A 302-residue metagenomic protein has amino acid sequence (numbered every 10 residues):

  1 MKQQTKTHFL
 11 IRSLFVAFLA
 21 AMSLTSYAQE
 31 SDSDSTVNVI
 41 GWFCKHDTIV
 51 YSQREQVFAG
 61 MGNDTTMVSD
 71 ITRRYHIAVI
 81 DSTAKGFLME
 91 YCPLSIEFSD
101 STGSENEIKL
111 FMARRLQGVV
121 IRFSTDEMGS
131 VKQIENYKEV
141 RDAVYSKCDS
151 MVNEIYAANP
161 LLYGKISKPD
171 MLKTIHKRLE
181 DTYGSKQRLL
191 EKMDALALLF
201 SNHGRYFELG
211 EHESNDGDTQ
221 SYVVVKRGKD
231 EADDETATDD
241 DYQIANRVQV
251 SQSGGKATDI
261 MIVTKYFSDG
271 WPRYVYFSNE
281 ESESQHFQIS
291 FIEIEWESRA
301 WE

Functional and structural regions predicted by a protein language model:
M1-S35: Bacterial Sec-dependent N-terminal signal peptides
F9, F18, M22, V131-Q133 (+3 more regions): Residues in flexible loops and secondary-structure boundaries
S23, N159-P160, S253-G254: Short, flexible coil/linker elements and helix-boundary hinge sites characteristic of intrinsically disordered
E30-D126, K192-E302: Acidic, serine/threonine-rich low-complexity disordered tracts
M112-S146: Long, acidic/polar, low-complexity amphipathic helices and coiled-coil-like
Q133-Q243: Acidic, serine/threonine- and glycine-rich low-complexity intrinsically disordered segments that serve as flexible
